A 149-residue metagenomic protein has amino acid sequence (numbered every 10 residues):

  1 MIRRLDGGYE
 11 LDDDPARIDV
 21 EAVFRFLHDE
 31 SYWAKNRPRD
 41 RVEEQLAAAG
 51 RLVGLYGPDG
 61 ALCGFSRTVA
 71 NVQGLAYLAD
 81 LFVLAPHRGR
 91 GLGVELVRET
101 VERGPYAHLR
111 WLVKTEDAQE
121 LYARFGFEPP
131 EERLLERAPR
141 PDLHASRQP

Functional and structural regions predicted by a protein language model:
M1-R37, S146-P149: Short amphipathic alpha-helix that is part of the acyltransferase structural core
E10-R17, Y32, L52, C63 (+5 more regions): Hydrophobic/basic alpha-helical segments enriched in Actinobacteria
D29, A48-A49, A107: Structured helix-beta-strand junction loops
V42-D59, C63-F82: A conserved beta-strand-loop-helix scaffold within acyl/acetyltransferase catalytic domains
H87-L96: Conserved acetyl-CoA pyrophosphate-binding loop and the N-cap/start of the following alpha-helix in GNAT-like
T100-Y106: Alpha-helix C-terminal capping segments
Y106-R140: Conserved active-site alpha-helix within GNAT-family acetyltransferase domains
